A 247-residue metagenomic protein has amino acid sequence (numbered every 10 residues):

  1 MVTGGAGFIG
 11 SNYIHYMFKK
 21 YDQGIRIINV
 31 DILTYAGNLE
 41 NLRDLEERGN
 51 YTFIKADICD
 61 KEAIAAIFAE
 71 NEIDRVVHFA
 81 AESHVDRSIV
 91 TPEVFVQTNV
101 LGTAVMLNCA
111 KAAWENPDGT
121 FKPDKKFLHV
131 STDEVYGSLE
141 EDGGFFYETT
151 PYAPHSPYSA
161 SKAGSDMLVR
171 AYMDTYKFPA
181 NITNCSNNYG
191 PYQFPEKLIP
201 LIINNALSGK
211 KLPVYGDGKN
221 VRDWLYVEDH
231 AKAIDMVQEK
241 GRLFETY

Functional and structural regions predicted by a protein language model:
M1-N188, E228-A231, V237-Q238: N-terminal Rossmann-like NAD(P)+-binding domain of SDR-like oxidoreductases, especially those catalyzing
T150, K219-N220: Catalytic Tyr-x(3-8)-Lys segment
A163, N188-L201, S208-K210, Y215 (+3 more regions): Glycine/proline-rich active-site loop of Rossmann-fold NAD(P)-dependent oxidoreductases
W224: His/acidic/aromatic-lined binding-pocket segments of jelly-roll/cupin-type domains and related regulatory beta-sandwich
